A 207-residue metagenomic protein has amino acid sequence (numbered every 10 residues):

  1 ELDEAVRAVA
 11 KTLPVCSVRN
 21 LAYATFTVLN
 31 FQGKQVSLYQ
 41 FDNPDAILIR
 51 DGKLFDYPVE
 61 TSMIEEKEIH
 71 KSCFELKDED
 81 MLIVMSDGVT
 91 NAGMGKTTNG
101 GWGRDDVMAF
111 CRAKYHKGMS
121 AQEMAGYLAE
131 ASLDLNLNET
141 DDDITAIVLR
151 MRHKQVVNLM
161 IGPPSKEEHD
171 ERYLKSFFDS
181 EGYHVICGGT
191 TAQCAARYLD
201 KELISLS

Functional and structural regions predicted by a protein language model:
E1, M81-A131: Active-site-proximal, acidic helix/loop segment immediately C-terminal to a metal-coordinating Asp/Glu
E1-R50, I69, Q122-L149: Catalytic core of PPM/PP2C metal-dependent serine/threonine phosphatase domains
L21-A24, D56-G95: Acidic loop->beta-strand submotif enriched in PP2C/PPM serine/threonine phosphatases
K34-V36, D179-H184: Short active-site oxyanion
Q40, L82-V84, H184-I186: Residue-level marker for buried hydrophobic side chains located in beta-strands that build the well-ordered beta-sheet
P44, D87-G88, P163, T190: Active-site metal-binding loops of divalent metal-dependent hydrolases
T90, C187-C194: Gly/Ser/Thr-rich loops at beta-strand to alpha-helix junctions that form or flank small-molecule/cofactor-binding
R152-G182, T191-S207: Active-site catalytic microenvironments in core metabolic enzymes, especially phosphate/sugar-handling
